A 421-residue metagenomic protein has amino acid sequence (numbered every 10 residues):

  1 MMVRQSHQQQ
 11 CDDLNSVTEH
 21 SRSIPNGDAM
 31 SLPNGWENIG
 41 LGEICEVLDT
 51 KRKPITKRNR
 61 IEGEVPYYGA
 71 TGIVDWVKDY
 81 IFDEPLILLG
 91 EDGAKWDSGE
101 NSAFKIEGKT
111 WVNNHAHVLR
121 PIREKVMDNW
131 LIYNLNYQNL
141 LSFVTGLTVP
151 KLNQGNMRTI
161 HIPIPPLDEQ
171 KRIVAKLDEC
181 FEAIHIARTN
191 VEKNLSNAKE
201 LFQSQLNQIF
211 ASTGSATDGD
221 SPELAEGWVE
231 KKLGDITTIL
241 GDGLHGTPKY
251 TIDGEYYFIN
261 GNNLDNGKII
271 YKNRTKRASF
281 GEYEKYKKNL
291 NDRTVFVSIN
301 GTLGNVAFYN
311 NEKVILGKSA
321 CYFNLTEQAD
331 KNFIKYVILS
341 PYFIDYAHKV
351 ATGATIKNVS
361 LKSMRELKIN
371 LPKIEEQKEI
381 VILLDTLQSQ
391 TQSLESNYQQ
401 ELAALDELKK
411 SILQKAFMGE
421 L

Functional and structural regions predicted by a protein language model:
M2, S16, N26-R52, R58-G69 (+9 more regions): Non-catalytic DNA-recognition/assembly elements of restriction-modification systems
N34, K109-A116, L131, G146-D168 (+5 more regions): A short glycine-rich beta-alpha junction/loop motif
G42-L88, S98-S102, G234-P248, N262-D292: Sequence-specific dsDNA recognition surfaces
G63-H115, R120-N134, S142, P150 (+4 more regions): Polybasic, glycine- and aromatic-enriched phosphate-binding surface used to engage nucleic acids
L303-N310: Short, Lys/Arg- and Gly-enriched loop/turn segments at beta-strand edges
